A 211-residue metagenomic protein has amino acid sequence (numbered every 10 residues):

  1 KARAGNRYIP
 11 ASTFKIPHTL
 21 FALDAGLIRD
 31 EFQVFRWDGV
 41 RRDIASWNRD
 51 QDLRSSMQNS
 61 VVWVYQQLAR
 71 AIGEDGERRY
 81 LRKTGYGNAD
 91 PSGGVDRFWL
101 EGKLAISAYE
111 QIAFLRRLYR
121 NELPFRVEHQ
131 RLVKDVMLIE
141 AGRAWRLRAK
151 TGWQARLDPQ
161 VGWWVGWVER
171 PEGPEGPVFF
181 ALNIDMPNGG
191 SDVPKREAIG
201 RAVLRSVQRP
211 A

Functional and structural regions predicted by a protein language model:
K1-G5, R49-D50, Q58-Y65, S92-W99 (+2 more regions): Flexible glycine/proline-enriched surface loops and loop-helix/loop-strand junctions
A2, S12-F14, V34, G39 (+1 more regions): A mature extracytoplasmic/lumenal domain signature
R3, R7, R70-D75, Y119-R146 (+1 more regions): Structured C-terminal helix/loop/strand segments within mature extracytoplasmic catalytic/sensor domains
R7-F32, S56, F180: Active-site SXXK
L20-I28, R70, A113-R120, R205: Short glycine/serine- and small hydrophobic-enriched flexible loop segments
L23-V40, F125-Q130: Short, well-structured active-site flanking segments
A45, R49, L53, Y65-R120: Mid-domain, small-residue-enriched loop/turn segments at the edges of structured enzyme/sensor domains
S55, V64, N88-D90, G166 (+1 more regions): Structural recognition of the beta-strand scaffold that forms the well-ordered cores of secreted hydrolase catalytic
